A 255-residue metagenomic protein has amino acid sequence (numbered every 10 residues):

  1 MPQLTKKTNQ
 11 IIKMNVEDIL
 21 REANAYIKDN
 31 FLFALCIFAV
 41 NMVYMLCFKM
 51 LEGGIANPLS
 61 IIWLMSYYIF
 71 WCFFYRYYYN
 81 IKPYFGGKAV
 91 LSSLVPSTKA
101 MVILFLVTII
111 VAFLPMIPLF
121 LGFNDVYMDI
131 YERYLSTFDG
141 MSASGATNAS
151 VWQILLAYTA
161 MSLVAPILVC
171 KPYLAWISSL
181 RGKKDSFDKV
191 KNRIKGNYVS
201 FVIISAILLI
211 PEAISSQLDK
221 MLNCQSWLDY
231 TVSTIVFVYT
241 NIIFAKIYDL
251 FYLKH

Functional and structural regions predicted by a protein language model:
M1-N15, Y26-A34, N41, W71-G86 (+5 more regions): Gram-positive cell-envelope targeting signals
P2-G53, Y158-L222, S233, L253: Nonpolar helix-loop interface/hinge motif
E22-I27, P83-I109, K189-N192: Interfacial transmembrane-helix boundary/kink motif in multi-pass membrane proteins
L32-M50, A56-Y84, P96-G140: Short, small/hydrophobic-residue-rich motifs at membrane-helix boundaries and re-entrant hairpins of integral membrane
G54-P83, F113, T147-G182, C224-H255: Selective recognition of hydrophobic, aromatic-rich stretches within alpha-helical transmembrane segments of polytopic
V90-F105, I109, M116-M128, L168 (+2 more regions): Alpha-helical membrane-embedding segments and immediately adjacent membrane-interface amphipathic helices
L91-S97, T137-T147, R193-I194: Short membrane-interface loop/juxtamembrane segments of multi-pass integral membrane proteins
Y127-Q153, A157, M161: Mixed-charge, low-complexity intrinsically disordered segments
